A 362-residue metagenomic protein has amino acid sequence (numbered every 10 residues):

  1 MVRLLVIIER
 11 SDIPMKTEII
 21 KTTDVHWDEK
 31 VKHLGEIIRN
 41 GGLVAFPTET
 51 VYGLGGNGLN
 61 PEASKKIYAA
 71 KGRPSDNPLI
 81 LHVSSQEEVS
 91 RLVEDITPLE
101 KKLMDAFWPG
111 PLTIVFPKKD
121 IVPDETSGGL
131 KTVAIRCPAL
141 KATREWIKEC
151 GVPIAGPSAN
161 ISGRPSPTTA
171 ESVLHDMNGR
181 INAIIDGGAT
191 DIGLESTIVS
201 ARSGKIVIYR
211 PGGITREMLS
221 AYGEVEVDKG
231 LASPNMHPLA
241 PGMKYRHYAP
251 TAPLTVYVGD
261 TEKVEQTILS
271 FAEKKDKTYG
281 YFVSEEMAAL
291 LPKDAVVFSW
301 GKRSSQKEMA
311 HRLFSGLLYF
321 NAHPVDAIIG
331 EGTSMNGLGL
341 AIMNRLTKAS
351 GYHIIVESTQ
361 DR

Functional and structural regions predicted by a protein language model:
M1-P14: N-terminal amphipathic/basic-hydrophobic helices that include classical n-h-c signal peptides and signal-anchor
D12-R362: Active-site-adjacent structural elements in enzyme catalytic cores
